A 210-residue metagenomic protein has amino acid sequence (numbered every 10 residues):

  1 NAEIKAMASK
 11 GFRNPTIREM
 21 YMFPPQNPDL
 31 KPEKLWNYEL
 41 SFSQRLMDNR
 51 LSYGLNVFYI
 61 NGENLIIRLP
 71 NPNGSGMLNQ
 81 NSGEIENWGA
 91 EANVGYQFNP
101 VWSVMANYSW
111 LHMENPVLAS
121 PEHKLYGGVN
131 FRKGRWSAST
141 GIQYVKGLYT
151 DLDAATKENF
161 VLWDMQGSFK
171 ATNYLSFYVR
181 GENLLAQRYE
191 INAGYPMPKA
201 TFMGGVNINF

Functional and structural regions predicted by a protein language model:
N1-E3, M7-G62, L69-Q97, A119-E122 (+2 more regions): Outer-membrane beta-barrel signature, preferentially recognizing the C-terminal barrel domain of Gram-negative
K10, Q44-D48, F131-R135, A171 (+1 more regions): A generic beta-sheet turn/junction motif
P15-P24, I67-G76, A106-W110, G134 (+3 more regions): Flexible, solvent-exposed coil segments and beta strand-coil junctions, predominantly the extracellular/periplasmic
E39, M197-F210: Outer-membrane beta-barrel "beta-signal"
G54-N61, N79-T150, K170, Y174-S176 (+1 more regions): Gram-negative outer-membrane beta-barrel transporters
N115-A119, L152-A155, E190-G194: Short, solvent-exposed loop/turn segments at secondary-structure boundaries
D164-S168, S176-R180, M203-N207: One-face residue pattern on beta-strands with alternating periodicity enriched for small/polar residues
N183-F202: Predominantly the C-terminal beta-signal and adjacent terminal strand-loop region of outer-membrane beta-barrel
